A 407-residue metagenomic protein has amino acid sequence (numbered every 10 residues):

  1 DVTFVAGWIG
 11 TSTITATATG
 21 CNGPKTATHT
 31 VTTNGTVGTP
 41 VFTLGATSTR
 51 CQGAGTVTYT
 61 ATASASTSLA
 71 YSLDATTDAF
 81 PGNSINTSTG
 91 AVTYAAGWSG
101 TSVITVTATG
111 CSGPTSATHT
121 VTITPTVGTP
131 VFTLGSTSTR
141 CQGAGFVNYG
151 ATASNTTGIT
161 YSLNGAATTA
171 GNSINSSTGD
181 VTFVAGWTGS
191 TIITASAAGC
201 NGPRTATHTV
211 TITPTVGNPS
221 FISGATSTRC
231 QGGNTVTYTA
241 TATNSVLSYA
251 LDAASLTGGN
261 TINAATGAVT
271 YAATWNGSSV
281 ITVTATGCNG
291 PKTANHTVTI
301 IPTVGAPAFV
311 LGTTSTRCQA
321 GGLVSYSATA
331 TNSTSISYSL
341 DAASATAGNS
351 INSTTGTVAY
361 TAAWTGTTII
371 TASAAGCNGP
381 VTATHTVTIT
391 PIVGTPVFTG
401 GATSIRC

Functional and structural regions predicted by a protein language model:
D1-I9, A91-G100, D180-T188, A268-G277 (+1 more regions): Extracellular/luminal low-complexity segments enriched in Ser/Thr/Pro
A16-A18, V106-A108, A195-A197, V283-A285 (+1 more regions): Conserved structural position at the C-terminal beta-strand of extracellular beta-sandwich adhesion modules
G20-T26, G110-A117, G199-A206, G287-A294 (+1 more regions): Short, exposed coil/turn segments at beta-strand boundaries within extracellular/luminal domains
A27-N34, S116-T124, T205-I212, T293-P302 (+1 more regions): C-terminal edge beta-strand
V37-G45, V127-G135, T215-G224, V304-G312 (+1 more regions): Proline-enriched interdomain boundary motifs that mark the N-terminal boundary and often initiate the first structured
S48-G55, S138-G145, S227-N234, S315-G322 (+1 more regions): Short, solvent-exposed loop/linker segments at the N-terminal edge of repeated beta-sheet extracellular domains
G55-A63, G145-A153, G233-A242, G321-A330 (+1 more regions): A short beta-strand segment in extracellular, disulfide-stabilized domains
A70-T89, V131, T160-T178, F221 (+4 more regions): Low-complexity "stalk/linker" and mucin-like segments enriched in Ser/Thr/Pro/Ala/Gly
